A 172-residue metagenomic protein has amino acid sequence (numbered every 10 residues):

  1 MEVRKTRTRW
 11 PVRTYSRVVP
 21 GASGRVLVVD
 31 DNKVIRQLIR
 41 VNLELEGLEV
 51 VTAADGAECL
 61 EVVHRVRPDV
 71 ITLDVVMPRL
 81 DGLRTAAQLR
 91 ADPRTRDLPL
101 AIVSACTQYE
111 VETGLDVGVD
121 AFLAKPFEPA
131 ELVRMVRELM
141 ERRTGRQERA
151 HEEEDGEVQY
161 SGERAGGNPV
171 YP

Functional and structural regions predicted by a protein language model:
M1-R25, A130-P172: Non-catalytic signal-transmission and effector/linker regions of two-component phosphorelay proteins
Q37-L45: Charged docking surfaces used in two-component/phosphorelay signaling
G47-A54, V62: Short hydrophobic/Thr-rich beta-strand motif most characteristic of the beta2 strand and flanking loop of CheY-like
A54-E58, D69, D81-A87: Acidic catalytic/metal-coordinating carboxylates
V66-T72: Active-site beta3 strand of CheY-like receiver
M77: Receiver (REC) domain active-site loop signature in two-component systems and cognate sites in sensor histidine kinases
R84, C106-L123, A130, R134-E138: Alpha4 helix (beta4-alpha4-beta5 surface) of REC/receiver domains from two-component response regulators
